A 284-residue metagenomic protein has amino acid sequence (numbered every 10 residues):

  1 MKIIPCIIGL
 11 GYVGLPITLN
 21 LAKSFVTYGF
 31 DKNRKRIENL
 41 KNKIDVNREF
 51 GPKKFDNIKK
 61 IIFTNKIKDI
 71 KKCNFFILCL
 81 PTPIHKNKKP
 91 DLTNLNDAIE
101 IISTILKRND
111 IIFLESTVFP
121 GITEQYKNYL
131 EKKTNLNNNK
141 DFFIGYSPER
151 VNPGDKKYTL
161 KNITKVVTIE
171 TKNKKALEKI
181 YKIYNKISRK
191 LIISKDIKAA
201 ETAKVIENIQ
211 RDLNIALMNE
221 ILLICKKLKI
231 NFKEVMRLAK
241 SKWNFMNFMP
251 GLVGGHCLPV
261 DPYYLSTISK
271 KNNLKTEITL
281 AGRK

Functional and structural regions predicted by a protein language model:
M1-K284: Structural/interface elements that position substrates and couple domains in central-metabolism enzymes
